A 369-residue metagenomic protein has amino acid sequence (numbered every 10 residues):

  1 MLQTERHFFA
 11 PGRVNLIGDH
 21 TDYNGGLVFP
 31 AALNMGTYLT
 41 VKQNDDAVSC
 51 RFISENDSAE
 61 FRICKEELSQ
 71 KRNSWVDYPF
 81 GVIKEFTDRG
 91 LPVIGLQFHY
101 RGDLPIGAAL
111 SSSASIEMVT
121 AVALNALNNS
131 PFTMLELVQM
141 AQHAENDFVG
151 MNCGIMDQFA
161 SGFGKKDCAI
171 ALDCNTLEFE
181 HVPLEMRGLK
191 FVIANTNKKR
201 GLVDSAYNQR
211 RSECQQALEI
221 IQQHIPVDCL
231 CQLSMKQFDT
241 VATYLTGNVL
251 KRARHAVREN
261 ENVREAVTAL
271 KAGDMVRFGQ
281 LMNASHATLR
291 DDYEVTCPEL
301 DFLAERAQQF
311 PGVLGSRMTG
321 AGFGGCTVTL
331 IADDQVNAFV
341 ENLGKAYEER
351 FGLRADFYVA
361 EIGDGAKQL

Functional and structural regions predicted by a protein language model:
M1-F8, R13-N15, H20, L27 (+4 more regions): Gly/Ser-rich oxyanion-binding loop with an adjacent helix/lid that shapes the negatively charged ligand pocket
M1-R13, Y38-R72, C168-G315, L330-L369: C-terminal nucleotide
G25-A32, R210-R211: Short Gly/aromatic-enriched secondary-structure transition segments
P30-A32, T40-N44, D88-G90: Short, charge-rich binding segments
A114-S115, C326-L330: FabD-like malonyl-/acyl-CoA
F323: Glycine-rich phosphate-binding loop
